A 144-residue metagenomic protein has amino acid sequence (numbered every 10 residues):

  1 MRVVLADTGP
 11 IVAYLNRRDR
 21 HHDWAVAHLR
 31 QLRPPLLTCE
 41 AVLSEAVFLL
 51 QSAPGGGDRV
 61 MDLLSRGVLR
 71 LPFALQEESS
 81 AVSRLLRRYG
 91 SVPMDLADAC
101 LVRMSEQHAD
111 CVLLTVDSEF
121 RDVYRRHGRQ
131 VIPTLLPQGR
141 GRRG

Functional and structural regions predicted by a protein language model:
M1-D19: Metal-dependent nucleic-acid phosphoesterase active-site entry motif
R2-V4, D23-P93, R103, Q107-L114 (+1 more regions): PIN-domain endoribonuclease scaffold, especially VapC-family toxins
D7, E45, D98, D117: Acidic active-site catalytic centers that drive phospho-/nucleotidyl reactions and related ester hydrolyses
G9-P10, A41, S118-E119: Alpha-helix/helix-capping structural signal
P10, C100-R103: Hydrophobic alpha-helical segments of small multi-pass membrane proteins
